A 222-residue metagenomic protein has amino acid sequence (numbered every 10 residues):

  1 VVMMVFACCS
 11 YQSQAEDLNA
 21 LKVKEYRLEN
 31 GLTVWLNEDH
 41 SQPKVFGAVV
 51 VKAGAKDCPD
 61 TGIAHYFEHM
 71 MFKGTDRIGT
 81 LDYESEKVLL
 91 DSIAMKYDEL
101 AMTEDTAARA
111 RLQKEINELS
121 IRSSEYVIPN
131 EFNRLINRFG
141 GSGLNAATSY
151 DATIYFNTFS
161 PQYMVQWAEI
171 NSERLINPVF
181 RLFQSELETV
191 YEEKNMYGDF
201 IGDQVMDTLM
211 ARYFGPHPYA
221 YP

Functional and structural regions predicted by a protein language model:
V1-C8: Bacterial N-terminal signal peptides
C9-V127, F156-P161, V165-P178, Y221: His/Glu-rich zincin catalytic helix
R27-E29, L36-E38, F139-S149: Catalytic zinc-binding patch centered on the HExxH motif and its immediate surroundings that defines zinc-dependent
E84-L90, V179-N195: Acidic/histidine-enriched alpha-helical segments
S123-R138: Alpha-helix-centered segments that form part of catalytic cores
D151-I154: Surface-exposed aromatic
T189-Y213: Short acidic/His-enriched helical or mixed secondary-structure segments at domain edges of catalytic enzymes and some
F214-P222: Gly-rich Lys/Arg/Thr-decorated short loops/hinges at beta-loop-alpha junctions or inter-strand turns that position
